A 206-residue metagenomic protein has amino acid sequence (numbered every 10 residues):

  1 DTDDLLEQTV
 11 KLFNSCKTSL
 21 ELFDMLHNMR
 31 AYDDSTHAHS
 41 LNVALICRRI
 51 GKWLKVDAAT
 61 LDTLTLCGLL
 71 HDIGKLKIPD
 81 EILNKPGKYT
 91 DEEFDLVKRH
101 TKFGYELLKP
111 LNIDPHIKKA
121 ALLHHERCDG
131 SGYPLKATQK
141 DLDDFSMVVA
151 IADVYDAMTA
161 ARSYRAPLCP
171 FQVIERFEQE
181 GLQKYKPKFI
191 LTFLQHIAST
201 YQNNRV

Functional and structural regions predicted by a protein language model:
D1-V206: Histidine- and acidic-residue-rich, metal-dependent catalytic cores
